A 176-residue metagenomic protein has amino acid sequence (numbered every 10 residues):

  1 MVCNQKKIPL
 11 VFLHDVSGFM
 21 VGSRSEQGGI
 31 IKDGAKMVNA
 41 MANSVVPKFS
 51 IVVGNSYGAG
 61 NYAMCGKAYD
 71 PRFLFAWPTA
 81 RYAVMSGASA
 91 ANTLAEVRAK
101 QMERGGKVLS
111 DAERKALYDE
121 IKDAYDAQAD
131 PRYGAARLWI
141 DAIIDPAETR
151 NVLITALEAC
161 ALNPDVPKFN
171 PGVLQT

Functional and structural regions predicted by a protein language model:
M1-T176: Ligand-binding clefts of soluble mixed alpha/beta catalytic domains
